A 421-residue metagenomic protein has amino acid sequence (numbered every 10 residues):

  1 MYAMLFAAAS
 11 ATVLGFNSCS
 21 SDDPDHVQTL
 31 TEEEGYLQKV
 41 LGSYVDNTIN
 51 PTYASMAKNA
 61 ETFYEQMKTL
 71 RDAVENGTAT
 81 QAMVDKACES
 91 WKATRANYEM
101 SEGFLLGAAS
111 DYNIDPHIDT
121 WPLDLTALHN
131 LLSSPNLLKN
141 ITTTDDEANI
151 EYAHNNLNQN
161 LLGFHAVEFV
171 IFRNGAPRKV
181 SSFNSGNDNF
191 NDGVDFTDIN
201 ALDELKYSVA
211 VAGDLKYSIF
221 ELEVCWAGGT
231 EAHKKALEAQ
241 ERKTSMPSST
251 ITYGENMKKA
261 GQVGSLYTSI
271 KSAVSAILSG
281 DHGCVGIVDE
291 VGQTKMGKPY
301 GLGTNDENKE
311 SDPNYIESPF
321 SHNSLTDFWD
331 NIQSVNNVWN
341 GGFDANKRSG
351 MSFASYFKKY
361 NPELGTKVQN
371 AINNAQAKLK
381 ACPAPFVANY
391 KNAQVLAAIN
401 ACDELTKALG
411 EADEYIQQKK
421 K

Functional and structural regions predicted by a protein language model:
M1-L5: Bacterial N-terminal signal peptides that target proteins for export
F6-S10: Hydrophobic helical h-region of N-terminal Sec-dependent signal peptides in bacterial secretory/periplasmic proteins
L14-S18: C-terminal motif of bacterial Sec signal peptides marking the signal peptidase cleavage site
S20-D23: Bacterial signal peptide processing site
H26-K421: Mature extracytoplasmic or organellar-lumen-exposed domains after removal of signal/transit peptides
